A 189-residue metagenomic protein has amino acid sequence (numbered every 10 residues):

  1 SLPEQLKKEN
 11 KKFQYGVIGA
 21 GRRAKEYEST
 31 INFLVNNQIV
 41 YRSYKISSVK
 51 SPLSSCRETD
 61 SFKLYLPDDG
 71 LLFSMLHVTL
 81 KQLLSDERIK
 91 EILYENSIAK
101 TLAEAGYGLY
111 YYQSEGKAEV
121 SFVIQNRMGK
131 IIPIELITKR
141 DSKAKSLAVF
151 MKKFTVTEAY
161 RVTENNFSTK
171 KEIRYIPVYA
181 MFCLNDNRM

Functional and structural regions predicted by a protein language model:
S1-M128: Accessory nucleic acid-recognition modules appended to NTPase machines
S43-K45, Y112-S114, V162-E164, V178-M181: Conserved beta-strand termini and adjacent loop/short-helix elements that scaffold enzyme active sites in alpha/beta
S74, I132-I134, A144: Short acidic, gly/pro-rich beta-turn/loop elements at beta-sheet edges and active-site/ligand-binding grooves
Y111, P133-L136: Short catalytic-loop micro-motif centered on adjacent basic/acidic residues
K130-I132, E158: Structural motif
I137-V178: Catalytic cores of nucleic-acid endonucleases
I176-M189: C-terminal helix of von Willebrand factor
